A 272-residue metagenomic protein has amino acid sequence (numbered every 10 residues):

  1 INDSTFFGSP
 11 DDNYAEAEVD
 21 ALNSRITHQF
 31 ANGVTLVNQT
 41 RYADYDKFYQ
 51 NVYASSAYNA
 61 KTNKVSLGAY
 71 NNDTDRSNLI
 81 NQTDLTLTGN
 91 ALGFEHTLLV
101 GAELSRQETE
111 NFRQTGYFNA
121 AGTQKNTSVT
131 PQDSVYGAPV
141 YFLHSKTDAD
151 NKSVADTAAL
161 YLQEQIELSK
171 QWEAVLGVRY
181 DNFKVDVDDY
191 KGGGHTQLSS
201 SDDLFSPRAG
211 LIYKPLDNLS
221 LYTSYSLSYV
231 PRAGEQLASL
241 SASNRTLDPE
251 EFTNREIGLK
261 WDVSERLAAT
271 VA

Functional and structural regions predicted by a protein language model:
I1-G8, Y42, D46-A57, V65-S66 (+4 more regions): Outer-membrane beta-barrel and related beta-rich outer-membrane complex signature in Gram-negative bacteria
I1-Q29, K47-R76, G122-S153, T157: Acidic/polar loop-and-plug regions of large Gram-negative outer-membrane beta-barrel proteins
E18-D20, D75-L79, V154-A158, S201-F205 (+1 more regions): Residues that define the transmembrane beta-barrel architecture of outer-membrane proteins
S24-H28, N81-L87, L160-I166, A209-Y213 (+1 more regions): Residues on the lipid-exposed face of transmembrane beta-strands in outer-membrane beta-barrel proteins
R25-R41, Y45-N51, K214, S220-Y222 (+2 more regions): Membrane-embedded beta-barrel scaffold of Gram-negative outer-membrane proteins
A31-G33, T88-L98, L168-Q171, L216-N218 (+1 more regions): Short loop/turn motifs that connect adjacent beta-strands in outer-membrane beta-barrel proteins
Q39-R41, L99-E103, G177-R179, S224-S226 (+1 more regions): Transmembrane beta-strands of outer-membrane beta-barrel proteins
D46, E95-P215: Signature of Gram-negative outer-membrane beta-barrel scaffolds
